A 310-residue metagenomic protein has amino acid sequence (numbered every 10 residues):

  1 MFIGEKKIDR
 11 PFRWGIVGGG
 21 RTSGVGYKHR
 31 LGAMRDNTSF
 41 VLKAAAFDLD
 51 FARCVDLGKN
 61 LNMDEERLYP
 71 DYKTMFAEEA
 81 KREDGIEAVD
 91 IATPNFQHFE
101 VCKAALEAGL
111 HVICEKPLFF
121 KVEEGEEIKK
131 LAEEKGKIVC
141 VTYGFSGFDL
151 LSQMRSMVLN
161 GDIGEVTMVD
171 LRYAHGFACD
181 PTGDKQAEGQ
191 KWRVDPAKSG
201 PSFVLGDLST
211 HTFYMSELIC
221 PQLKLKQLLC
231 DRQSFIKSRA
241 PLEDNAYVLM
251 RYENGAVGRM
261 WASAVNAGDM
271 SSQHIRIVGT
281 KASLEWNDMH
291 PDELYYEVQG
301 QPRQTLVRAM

Functional and structural regions predicted by a protein language model:
M1-M63: N-terminal Rossmann-like dinucleotide-binding module
F2, G144, R193, Y247 (+3 more regions): C-terminal glycine/acidic-rich active-site capping loop/insertion
R67-L131: Beta-loop-alpha module in the N-terminal Rossmann-like domain of NAD(P)-dependent dehydrogenases, especially those
Y69, L208-S283, N287-D292: Glycine-rich, aromatic-lined ligand/substrate-binding cores of catalytic and carbohydrate-binding domains
C114, F120, V139-V141, D170 (+1 more regions): Hydrophobic residues in well-ordered beta-strands that form the structural core
E127-F145, E165-M168: Rossmann-fold dehydrogenase core element
F145-A240, L294: Predominantly a Rossmann-like dinucleotide-binding segment in NAD(P)-dependent oxidoreductases
